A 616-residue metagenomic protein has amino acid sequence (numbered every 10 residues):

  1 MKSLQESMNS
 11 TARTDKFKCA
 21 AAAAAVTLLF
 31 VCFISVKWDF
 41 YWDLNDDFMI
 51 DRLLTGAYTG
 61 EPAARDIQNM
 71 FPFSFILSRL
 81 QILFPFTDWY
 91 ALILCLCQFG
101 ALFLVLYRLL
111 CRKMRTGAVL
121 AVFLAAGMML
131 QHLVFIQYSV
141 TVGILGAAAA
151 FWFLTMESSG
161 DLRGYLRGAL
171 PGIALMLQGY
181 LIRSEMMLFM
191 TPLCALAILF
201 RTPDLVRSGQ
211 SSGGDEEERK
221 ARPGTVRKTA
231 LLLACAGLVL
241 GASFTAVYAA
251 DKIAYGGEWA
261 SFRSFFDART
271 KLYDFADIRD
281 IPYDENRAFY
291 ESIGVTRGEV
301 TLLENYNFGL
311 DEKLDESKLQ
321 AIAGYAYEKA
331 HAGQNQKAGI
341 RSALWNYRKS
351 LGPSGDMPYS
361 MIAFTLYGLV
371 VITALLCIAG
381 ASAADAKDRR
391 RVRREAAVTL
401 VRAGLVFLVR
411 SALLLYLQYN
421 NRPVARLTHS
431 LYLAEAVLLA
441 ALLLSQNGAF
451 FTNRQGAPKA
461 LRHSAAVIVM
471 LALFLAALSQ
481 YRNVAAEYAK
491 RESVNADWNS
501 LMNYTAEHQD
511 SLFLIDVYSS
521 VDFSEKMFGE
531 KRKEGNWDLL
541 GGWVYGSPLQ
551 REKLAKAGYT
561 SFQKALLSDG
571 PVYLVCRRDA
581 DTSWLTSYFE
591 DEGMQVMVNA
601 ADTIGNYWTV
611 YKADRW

Functional and structural regions predicted by a protein language model:
A23, T27-D66, S78-Q81: Extracytoplasmic loop-helix module adjacent to an early transmembrane segment
A63-D88, L92-L96: Short hydrophobic/aromatic helix or loop-helix immediately within or flanking a transmembrane segment in polytopic
L96-M114, I372-G380: Transmembrane-helix motifs of polytopic, lipid-linked glycan transferases
R115-A121, T155-L177, R227-L231, K459-A466: Short hydrophobic alpha-helices at membrane interfaces in multi-pass membrane enzymes
R167-L170, K228-V239, N447-R482: Signature aromatic-anchored transmembrane alpha helix within multi-pass, membrane-resident enzymes that catalyze glycan
G168-S184, A195, A236-A246: Membrane-interface alpha helices of multi-pass inner-membrane proteins
Y255-S342, R532-L549: Membrane-proximal stem/loop segments at transmembrane-domain junctions that anchor or position
M502-T582: Short periplasmic/luminal acceptor-recognition loop of GT-C membrane glycosyltransferases, typified by
